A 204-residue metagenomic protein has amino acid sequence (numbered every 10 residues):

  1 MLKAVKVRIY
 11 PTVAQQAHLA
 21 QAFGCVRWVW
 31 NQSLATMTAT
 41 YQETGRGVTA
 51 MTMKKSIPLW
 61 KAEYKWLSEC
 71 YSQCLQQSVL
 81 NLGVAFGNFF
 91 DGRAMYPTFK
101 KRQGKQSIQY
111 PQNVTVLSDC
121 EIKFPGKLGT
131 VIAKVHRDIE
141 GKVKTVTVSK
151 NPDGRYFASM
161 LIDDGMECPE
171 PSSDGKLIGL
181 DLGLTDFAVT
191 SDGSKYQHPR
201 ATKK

Functional and structural regions predicted by a protein language model:
M1-K204: Nucleic-acid substrate recognition interfaces
